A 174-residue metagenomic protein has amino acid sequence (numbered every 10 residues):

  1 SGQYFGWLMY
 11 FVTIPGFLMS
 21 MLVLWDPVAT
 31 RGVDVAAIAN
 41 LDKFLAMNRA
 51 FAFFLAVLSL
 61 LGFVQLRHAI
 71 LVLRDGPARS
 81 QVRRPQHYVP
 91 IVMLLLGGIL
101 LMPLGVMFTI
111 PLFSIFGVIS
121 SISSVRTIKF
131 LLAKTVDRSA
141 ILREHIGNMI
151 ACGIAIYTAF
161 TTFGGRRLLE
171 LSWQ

Functional and structural regions predicted by a protein language model:
G2-Q174: Alpha-helical membrane insertion/targeting regions
